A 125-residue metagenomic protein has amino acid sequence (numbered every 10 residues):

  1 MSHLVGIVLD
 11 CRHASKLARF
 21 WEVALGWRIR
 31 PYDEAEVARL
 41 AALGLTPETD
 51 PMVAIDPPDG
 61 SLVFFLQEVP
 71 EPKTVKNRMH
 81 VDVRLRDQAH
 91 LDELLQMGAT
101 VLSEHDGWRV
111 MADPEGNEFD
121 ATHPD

Functional and structural regions predicted by a protein language model:
V5-I7, M79-H80: Short active-site oxyanion
D10-S61, A89, Q96: Core segments of cupin and vicinal oxygen chelate
H13-A14, P58-D59, T74-E115: Vicinal oxygen chelate
W21, E115-E118: Short, glycine-anchored, charge-dense loop/turn motifs used at functional sites
L62-Q67, F119-D120: Conserved beta-strand in the GNAT
A121-D125: Short beta->alpha transition motifs characteristic of CBS
